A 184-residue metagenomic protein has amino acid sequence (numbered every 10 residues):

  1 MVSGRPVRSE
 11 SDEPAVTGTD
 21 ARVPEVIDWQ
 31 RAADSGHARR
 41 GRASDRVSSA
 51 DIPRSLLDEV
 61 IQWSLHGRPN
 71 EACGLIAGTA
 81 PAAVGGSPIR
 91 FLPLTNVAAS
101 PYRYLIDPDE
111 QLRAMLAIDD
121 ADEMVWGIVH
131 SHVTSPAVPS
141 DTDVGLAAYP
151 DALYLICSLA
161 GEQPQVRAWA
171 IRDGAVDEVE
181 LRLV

Functional and structural regions predicted by a protein language model:
V2-V125, T134-V184: Conserved beta-strand-loop surface patch within small alpha/beta domains used for substrate/adaptor or ligand engagement
S131: Short, well-ordered beta-to-alpha junction loops that form the rim of enzyme active sites and present histidine/acidic
